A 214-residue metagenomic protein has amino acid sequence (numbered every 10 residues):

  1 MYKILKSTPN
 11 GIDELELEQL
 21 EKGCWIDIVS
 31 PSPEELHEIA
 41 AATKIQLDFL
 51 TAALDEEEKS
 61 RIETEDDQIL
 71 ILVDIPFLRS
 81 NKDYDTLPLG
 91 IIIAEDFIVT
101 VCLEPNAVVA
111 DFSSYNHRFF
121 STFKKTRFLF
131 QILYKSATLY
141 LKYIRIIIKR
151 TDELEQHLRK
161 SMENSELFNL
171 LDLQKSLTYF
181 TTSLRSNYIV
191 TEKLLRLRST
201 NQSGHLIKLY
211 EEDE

Functional and structural regions predicted by a protein language model:
M1-E212: Peripheral, non-transmembrane regulatory/ligand-interaction domains of membrane transport proteins
